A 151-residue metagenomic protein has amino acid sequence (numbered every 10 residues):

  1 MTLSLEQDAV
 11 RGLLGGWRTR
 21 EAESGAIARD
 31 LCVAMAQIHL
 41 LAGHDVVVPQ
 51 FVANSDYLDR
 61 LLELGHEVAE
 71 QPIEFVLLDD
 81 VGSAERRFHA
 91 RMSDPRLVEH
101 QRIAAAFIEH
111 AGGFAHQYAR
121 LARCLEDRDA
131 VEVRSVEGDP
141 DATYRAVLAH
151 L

Functional and structural regions predicted by a protein language model:
M1-A42: Conserved substrate/cofactor phosphate-moiety recognition/catalytic segment in nucleotide-dependent phosphotransferases
T2-S4, P72-E74, A130-V133: Conserved beta-strand scaffold positions in the cores of enzyme catalytic domains, especially in NTP/NDP-utilizing
A9-R11, A53, L78-S83: Conserved nucleotide-binding/hydrolysis micro-motifs of P-loop NTPases
R20-S24, G65-H66, A90-P95: Short, hinge-like loop/turn segments at secondary-structure boundaries
I27-P72: Glycine-rich phosphate-binding loop used to anchor ATP phosphates in small-molecule kinases, encompassing both
R29, V33, P140-L148: Short, amphipathic alpha-helical "lid/cap" segments that border enzyme active or binding sites
E67-H89: Conserved phosphate-donor/acceptor-positioning beta-strand/loop module used by diverse small-molecule
S93-T143: Small-molecule kinase domains that catalyze NTP-dependent phosphoryl transfer to phosphate-bearing small molecules
